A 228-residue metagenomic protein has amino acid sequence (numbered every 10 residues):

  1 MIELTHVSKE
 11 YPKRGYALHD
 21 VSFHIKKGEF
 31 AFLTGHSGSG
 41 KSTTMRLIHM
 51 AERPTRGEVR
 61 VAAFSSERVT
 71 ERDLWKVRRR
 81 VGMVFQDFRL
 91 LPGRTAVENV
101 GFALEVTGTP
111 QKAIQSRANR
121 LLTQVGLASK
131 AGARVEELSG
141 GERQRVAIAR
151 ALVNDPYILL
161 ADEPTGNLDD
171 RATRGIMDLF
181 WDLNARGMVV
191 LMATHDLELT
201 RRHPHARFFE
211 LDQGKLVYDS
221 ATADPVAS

Functional and structural regions predicted by a protein language model:
P12, S66-G82, A185: ABC ATPase NBD coupling module
H49: Helix-to-loop junction immediately C-terminal to a conserved catalytic motif
R94-F102: Short coil-to-helix segment of the ABC ATPase nucleotide-binding domain corresponding to the Q-loop/switch region
A133, V153-N154, R186: Conserved signature/switch motifs of ABC ATPase nucleotide-binding domains
R134-L138, E142-Q144: Conserved ABC ATPase signature
I148: Hydrophobic anchor residue at the start of the ABC signature
L159-D162: Catalytic Walker B motif of ABC-type/P-loop ATPase nucleotide-binding domains
